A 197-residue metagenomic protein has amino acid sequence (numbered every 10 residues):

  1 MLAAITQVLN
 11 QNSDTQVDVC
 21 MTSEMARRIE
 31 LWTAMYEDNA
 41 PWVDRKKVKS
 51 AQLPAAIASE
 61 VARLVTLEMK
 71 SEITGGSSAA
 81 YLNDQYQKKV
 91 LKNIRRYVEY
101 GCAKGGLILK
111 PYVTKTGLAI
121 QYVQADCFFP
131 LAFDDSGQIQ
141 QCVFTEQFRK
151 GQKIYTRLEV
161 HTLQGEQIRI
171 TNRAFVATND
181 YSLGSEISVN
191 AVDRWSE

Functional and structural regions predicted by a protein language model:
M1-Q121: Extended, helix-rich architectural segments
Q7-N10, V98-E197: Structured, contiguous alpha/beta core segments that scaffold functional sites
